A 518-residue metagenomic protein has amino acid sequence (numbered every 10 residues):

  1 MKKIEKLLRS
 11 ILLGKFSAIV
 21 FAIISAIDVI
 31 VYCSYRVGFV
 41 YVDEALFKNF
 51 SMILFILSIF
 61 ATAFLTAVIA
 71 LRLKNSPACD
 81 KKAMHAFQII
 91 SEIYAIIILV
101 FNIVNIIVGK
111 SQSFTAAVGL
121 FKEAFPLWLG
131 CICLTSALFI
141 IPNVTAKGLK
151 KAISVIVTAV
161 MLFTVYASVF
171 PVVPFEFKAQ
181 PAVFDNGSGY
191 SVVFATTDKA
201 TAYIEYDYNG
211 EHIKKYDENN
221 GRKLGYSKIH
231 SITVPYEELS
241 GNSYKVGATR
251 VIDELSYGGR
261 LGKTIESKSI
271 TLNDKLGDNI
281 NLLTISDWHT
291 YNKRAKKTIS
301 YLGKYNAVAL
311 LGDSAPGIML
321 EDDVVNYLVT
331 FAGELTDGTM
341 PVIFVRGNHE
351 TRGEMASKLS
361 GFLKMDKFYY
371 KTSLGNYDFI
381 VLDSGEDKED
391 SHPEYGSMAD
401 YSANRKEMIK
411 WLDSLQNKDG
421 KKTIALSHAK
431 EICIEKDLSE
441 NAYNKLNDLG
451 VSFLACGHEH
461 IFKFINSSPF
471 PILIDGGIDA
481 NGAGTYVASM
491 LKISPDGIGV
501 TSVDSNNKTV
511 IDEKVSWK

Functional and structural regions predicted by a protein language model:
K2-L283, D504-K518: Acidic, histidine-bearing metal-coordination/catalytic regions of metal-dependent phosphoesterases
D43, G119, D217-V234, N281-A295 (+3 more regions): Acidic/histidine-rich helix-loop elements that form or flank divalent-metal/phosphate-binding sites at the catalytic
S240, T290-K293, P316-M319, R346-M355 (+4 more regions): Active-site environment of divalent metal-dependent phosphoester hydrolases
K245-K268, V325-D413, N441-K445, L449 (+1 more regions): Extended active-site neighborhood of metal-dependent phosphoesterases/phosphodiesterases
G259-L311, P316: An acidic-aromatic substrate-binding cleft motif
L283-D287, A307-D313, M340-N348, L382 (+3 more regions): Active-site neighborhood of phospho(di)ester-bond hydrolases with catalytic His/Asp-centered motifs
Y301-K304, L415-G420: Glycine-rich phosphate-binding loop signature in dinucleotide/nucleotide-binding domains
Y395, Y401, N417-C456: Active-site-proximal segments of metal-dependent phosphoesterases and phosphodiesterases across multiple
